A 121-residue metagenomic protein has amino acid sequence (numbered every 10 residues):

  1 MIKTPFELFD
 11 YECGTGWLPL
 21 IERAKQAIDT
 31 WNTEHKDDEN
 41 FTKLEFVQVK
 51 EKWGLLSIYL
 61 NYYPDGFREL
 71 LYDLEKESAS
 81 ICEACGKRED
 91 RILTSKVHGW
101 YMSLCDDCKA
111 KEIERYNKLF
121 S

Functional and structural regions predicted by a protein language model:
M1-D73: Long, charged N-terminal interaction/targeting segments
N32, K36, N40, A79-E83 (+1 more regions): Residue-level signal for secondary-structure boundary elements
E45-V47, D90-T94, K118: Short secondary-structure junctions
K50, E69-I81, T94-G99: Short, flexible, mixed-charge glycine/proline-rich loop motifs that serve as phosphate/nucleic-acid-contacting
C82-C85, C105: Short cysteine-rich clusters marking metal-coordination/redox-active sites
K87-L93, A110-I113: Short functional micro-motifs and their immediate structural scaffolds
H98-K111: Cysteine-rich micro-motifs
K109-S121: Short metal-binding segments enriched for Cys and/or His
